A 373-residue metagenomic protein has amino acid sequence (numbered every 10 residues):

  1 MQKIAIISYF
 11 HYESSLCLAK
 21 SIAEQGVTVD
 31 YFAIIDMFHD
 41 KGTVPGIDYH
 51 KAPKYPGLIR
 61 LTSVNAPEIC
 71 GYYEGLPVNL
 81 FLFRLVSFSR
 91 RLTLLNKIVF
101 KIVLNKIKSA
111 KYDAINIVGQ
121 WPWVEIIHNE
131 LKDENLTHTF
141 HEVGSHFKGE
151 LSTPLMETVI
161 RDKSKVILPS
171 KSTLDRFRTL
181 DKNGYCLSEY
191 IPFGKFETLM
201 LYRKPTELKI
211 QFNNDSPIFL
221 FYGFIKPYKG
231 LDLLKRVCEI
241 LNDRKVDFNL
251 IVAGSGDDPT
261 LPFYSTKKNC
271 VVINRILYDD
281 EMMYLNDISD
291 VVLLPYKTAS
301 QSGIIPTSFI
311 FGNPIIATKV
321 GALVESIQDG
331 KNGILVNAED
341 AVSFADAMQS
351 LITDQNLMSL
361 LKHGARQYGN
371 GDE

Functional and structural regions predicted by a protein language model:
Y12-L16, L92-L104, I115-D133: An aromatic- and histidine-rich active-site surface loop
R161-Y202: Donor nucleotide-sugar binding/catalytic pocket of nucleotide-sugar-dependent glycosyltransferases
F212-K229, K235-C238: Conserved donor-binding/catalytic core segment of Leloir-type glycosyltransferases
T260-Y284: Nucleotide-activated donor-binding/catalytic signature segment of Leloir-type glycosyltransferases, i.e., the conserved
V291-L294, P314-A317, I327: Short hydrophobic beta-strand element within catalytic cores of glycosyltransferases and related nucleotide-activated
Y296-T298: Aromatic "clamp/platform" in nucleotide-sugar-dependent glycosyltransferases that forms part of the donor/acceptor
P306-T307, V320-G330, I334-L335: Short acidic/histidine- and often glycine-rich active-site loop of Leloir-type glycosyltransferases that engages
S343, S350, L357-D372: A short, well-ordered alpha-helix in the C-terminal region of glycosyltransferases
